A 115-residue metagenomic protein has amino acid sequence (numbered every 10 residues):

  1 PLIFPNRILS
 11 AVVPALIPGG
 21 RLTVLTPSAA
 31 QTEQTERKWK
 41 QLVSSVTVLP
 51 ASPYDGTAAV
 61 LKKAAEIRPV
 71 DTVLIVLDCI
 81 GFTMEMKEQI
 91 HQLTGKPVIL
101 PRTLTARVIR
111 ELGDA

Functional and structural regions predicted by a protein language model:
P1-A115: Non-catalytic structural scaffold of enzyme domains
